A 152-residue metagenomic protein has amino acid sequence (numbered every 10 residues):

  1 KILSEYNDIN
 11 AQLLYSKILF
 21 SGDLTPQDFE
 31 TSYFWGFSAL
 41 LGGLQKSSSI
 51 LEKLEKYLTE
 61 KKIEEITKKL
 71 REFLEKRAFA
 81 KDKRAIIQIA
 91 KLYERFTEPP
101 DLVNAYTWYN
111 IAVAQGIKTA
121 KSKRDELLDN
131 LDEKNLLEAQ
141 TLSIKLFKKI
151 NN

Functional and structural regions predicted by a protein language model:
I2-L3, S32, A39, L54 (+3 more regions): Alpha-helical solenoid scaffolds that mediate protein-protein interactions, centered on TPR/SEL1-like repeats but also
S4-I9, S21-D23, G42-K46, I50 (+6 more regions): Short helix-capping/linker turns of helical repeat alpha-solenoids
L13, K17, R71-E75, K83 (+1 more regions): Alpha-helical tetratricopeptide repeat
L14-S21, I50-Y57, Q88-R95, K123-L128: Hydrophobic face of amphipathic alpha-helices that form TPR/SEL1-like repeat modules and related alpha-solenoid
P26-W35, K61-E72, P99-N104, E138: Structural signature of tandem alpha-helical TPR/SEL1-like repeats, specifically the intra-repeat loop/turn
Y57-A80, T119-N152: Terminal, low-structured helical/coil segments at or just beyond the last alpha-helical repeat
